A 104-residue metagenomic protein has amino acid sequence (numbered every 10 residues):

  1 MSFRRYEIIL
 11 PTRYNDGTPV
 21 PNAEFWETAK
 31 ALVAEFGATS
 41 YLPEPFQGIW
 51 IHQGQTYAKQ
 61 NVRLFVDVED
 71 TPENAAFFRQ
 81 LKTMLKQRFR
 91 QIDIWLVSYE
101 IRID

Functional and structural regions predicted by a protein language model:
M1-D104: Positively charged, small/polar-rich N-terminal and surface patches that mediate targeting and assembly and bind
